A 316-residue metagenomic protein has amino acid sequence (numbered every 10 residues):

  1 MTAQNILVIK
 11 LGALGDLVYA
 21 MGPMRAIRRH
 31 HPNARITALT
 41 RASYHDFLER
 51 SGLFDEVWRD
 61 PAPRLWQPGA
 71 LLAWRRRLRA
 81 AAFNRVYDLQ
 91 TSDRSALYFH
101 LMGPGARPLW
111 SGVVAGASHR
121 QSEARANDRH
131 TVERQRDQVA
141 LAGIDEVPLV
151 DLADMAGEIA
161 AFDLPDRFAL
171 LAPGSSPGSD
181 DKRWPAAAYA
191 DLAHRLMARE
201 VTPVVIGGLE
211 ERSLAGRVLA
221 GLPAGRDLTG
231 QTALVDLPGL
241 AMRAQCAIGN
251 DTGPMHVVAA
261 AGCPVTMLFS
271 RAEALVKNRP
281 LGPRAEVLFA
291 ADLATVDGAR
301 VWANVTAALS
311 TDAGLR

Functional and structural regions predicted by a protein language model:
M1-R316: Catalytic machinery of carbohydrate-active enzymes, primarily nucleotide-sugar-dependent glycosyltransferases
